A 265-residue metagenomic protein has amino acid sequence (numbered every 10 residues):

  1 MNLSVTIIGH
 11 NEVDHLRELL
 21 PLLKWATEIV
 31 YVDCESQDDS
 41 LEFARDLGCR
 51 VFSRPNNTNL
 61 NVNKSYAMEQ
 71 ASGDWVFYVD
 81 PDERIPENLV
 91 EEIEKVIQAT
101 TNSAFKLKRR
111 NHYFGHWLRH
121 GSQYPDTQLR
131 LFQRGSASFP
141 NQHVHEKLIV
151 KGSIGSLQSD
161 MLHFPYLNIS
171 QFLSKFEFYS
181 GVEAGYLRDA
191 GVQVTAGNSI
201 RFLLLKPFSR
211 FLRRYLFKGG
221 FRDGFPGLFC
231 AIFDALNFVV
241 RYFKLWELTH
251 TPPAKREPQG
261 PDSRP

Functional and structural regions predicted by a protein language model:
N2-S4: Cell-envelope/extracellular polymer assembly enzymes that use nucleotide-activated donors
I7, A26-S36, F52-S53, P81: Short beta-strand/loop segment that forms part of the nucleotide-sugar
I7-W25: Short, well-formed alpha-helical segments that are part of the catalytic scaffolds of diverse glycosyltransferases
V13, L22, D33-F43, N56 (+1 more regions): A conserved acidic beta->alpha catalytic loop
H15-R17, D38-L47, N88-L89: Acidic helix N-cap motif at the loop->helix transition within catalytic regions of sugar-transfer enzymes
C34, N56, G73, D80-E83 (+2 more regions): Short acidic donor-binding/metal-coordinating loop in glycosyltransferase active sites
L41-Q70: Conserved donor nucleotide-binding strand/loop of the catalytic core
N61-M68, W75, P86-T251, E257 (+1 more regions): Catalytic-site signature of metal-activated, phosphate-bearing donor transferases, centered on the GT-A/GT-A-like
